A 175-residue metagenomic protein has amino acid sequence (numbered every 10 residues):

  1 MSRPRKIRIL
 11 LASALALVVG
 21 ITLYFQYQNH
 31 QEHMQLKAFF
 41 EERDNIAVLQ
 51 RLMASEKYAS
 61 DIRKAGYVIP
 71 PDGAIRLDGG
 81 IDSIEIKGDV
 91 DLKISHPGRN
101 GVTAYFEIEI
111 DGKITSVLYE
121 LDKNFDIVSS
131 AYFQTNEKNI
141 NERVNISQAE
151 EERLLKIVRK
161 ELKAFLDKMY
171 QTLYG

Functional and structural regions predicted by a protein language model:
M1-R5: Short, Lys/Arg-rich N-terminal segment immediately upstream of the first membrane anchor
K6-I9, I110: Intrinsically disordered, low-complexity segments enriched in glycine/proline and serine/threonine
R8-F25: Hydrophobic membrane-insertion alpha-helices, especially the h-region of bacterial N-terminal signal peptides
I21-E107: N-terminal export/targeting and maturation segments
D78-G175: Extracytoplasmic electrostatic interaction patches
